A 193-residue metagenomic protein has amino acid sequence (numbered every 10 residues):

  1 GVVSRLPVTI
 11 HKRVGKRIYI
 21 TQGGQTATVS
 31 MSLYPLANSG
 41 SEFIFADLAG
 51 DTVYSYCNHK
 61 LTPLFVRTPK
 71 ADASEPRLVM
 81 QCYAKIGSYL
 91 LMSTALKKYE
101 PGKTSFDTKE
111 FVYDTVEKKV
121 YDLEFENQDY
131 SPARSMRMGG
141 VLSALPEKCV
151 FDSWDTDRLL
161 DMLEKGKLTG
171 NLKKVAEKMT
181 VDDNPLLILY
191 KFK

Functional and structural regions predicted by a protein language model:
G1, P7-T9, P35-D47: Secretory/export targeting leaders with adjacent low-complexity proregions
G1-V2, P7-T9, G50-Y54, S105-K119 (+1 more regions): Beta-propeller blade signature
T9-Q25, K60-S74: Sequence/structural signature of beta-propeller blade repeats across diverse families
R17-E42, V79-L91, M138-P146, F192: Structural signature of eukaryotic scaffold interfaces centered on beta-propeller domains
F45, L91-S93, D152: Residue position within the beta-strands of beta-propeller blades
A49-T52, Y89, K97, K109 (+1 more regions): Loop/turn residues immediately N-terminal
T62-K85, T115-E147, L160: Conserved blade-ending motifs and adjacent loop-strand segments that build the rim/top face of beta-propeller domains
A144-K193: Blade-level signature of beta-propeller repeat domains, shared across WD40, Kelch, NHL, RCC1 and BNR/Asp-box propellers
